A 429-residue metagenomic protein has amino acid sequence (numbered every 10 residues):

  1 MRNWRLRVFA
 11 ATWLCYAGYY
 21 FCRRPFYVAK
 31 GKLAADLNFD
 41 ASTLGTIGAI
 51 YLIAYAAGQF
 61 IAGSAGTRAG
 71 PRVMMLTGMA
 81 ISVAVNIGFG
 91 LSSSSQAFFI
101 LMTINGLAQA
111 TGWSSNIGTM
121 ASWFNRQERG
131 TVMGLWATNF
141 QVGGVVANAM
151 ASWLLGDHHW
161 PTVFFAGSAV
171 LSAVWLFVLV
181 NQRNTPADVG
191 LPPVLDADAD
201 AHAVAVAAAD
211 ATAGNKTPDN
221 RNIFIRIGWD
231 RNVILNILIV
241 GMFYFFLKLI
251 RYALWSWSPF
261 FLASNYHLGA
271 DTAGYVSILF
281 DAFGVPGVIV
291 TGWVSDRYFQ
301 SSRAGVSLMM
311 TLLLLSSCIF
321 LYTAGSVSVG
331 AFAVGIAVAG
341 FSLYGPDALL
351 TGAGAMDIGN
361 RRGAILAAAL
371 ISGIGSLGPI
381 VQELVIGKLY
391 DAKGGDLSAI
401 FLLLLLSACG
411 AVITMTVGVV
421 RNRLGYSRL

Functional and structural regions predicted by a protein language model:
F26-V28, V233-I289, D347, Q382: Extracytoplasmic gate region of multi-pass secondary transporters
N38, G70, L91-Q96, H267 (+1 more regions): Helix-breaking motifs and short loop linkers at transmembrane-helix boundaries and internal kinks in secondary membrane
A57-S95: Conserved MFS/SLC helix-loop-helix module at the cytosolic interface between two early adjacent transmembrane helices
R68-M79, R297-T311: Cytoplasmic membrane-interface "Motif A"-like loop-to-helix N-cap segments of 12-TM Major Facilitator Superfamily
A80-S93, L312-S326: C-terminal ends and interior cores of transmembrane alpha-helices in multi-pass membrane transporters/permeases
L101-F140: Cytoplasmic helix-loop-helix junction between adjacent transmembrane helices in 12-TM secondary transporters
W136-A187: Helix-loop-helix hairpin linking two adjacent transmembrane segments in secondary transporters
G156-S168, S302, I386-S407: A membrane-interface helix-boundary motif in multi-pass transporters
